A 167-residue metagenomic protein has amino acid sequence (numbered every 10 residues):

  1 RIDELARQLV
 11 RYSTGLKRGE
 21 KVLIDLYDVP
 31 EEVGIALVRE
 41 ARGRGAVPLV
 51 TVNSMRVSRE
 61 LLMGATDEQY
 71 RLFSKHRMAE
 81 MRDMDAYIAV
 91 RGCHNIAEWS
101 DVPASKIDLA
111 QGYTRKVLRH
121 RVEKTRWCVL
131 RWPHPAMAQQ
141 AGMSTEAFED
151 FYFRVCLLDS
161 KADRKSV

Functional and structural regions predicted by a protein language model:
R1-V167: Active-site bordering "gate/hinge" segments that shape substrate access to catalytic or cofactor-binding pockets
